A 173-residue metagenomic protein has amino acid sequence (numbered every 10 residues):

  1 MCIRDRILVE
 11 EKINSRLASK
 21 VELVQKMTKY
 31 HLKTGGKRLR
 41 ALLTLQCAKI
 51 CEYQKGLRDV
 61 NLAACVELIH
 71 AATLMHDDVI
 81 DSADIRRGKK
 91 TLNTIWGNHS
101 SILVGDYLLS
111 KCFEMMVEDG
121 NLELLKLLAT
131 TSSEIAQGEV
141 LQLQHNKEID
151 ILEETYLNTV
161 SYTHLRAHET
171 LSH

Functional and structural regions predicted by a protein language model:
M1-D5, T163-T170: Conserved small/polar residues in nucleotide/adenosyl-binding loops
I3-I69, M75, V79-T94, T130 (+1 more regions): Conserved N-terminal diphosphate/IPP-binding helix and adjacent helical/loop segment of trans-prenyltransferase domains
N14-A18, K33-K37, L103, V117-A167: All-alpha helical catalytic cores of prenyl diphosphate-utilizing isoprenoid enzymes
T28, L108-L109, V160: Hydrophobic alpha-helical core bundles mediating ligand binding, dimerization, or RNAP-core interactions
L43, C112, G138: Residue-level signal for inorganic ion chemistry
I69, E114-M115: Signal-transmission/dimerization alpha-helices at domain junctions
T94-E114: Multi-pass membrane catalytic core of lipid/isoprenoid biosynthesis enzymes
